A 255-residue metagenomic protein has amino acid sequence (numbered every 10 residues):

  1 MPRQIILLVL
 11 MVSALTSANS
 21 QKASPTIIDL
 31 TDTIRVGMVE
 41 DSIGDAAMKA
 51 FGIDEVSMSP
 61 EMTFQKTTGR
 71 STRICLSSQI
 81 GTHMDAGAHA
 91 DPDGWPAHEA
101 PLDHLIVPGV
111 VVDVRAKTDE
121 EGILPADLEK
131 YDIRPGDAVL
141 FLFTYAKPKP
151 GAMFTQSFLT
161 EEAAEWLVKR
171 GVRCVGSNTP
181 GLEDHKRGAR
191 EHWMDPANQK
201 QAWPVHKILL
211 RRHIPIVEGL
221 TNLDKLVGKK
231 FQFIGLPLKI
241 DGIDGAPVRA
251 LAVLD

Functional and structural regions predicted by a protein language model:
M1-Q4: Positively charged n-region of N-terminal signal peptides that target proteins for export
L10-A18: Hydrophobic h-region of N-terminal signal peptides that target proteins for export in Gram-negative bacteria
S20-D255: Active-/binding-site microenvironments in catalytic and ligand-binding cores
